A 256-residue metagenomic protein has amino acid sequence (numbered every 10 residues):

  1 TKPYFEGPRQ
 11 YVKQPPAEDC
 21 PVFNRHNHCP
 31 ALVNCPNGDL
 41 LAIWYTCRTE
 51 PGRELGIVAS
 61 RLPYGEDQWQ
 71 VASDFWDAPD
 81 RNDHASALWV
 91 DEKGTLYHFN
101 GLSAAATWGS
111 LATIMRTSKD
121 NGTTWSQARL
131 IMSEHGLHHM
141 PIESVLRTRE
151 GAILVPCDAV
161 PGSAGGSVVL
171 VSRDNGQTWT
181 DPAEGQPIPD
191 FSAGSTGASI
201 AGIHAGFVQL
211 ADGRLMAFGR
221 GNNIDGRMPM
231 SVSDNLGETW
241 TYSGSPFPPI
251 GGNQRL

Functional and structural regions predicted by a protein language model:
T1-L256: Asp-box/BNR beta-propeller blade signature and adjacent active/binding-site loops in extracellular glycan-interacting
